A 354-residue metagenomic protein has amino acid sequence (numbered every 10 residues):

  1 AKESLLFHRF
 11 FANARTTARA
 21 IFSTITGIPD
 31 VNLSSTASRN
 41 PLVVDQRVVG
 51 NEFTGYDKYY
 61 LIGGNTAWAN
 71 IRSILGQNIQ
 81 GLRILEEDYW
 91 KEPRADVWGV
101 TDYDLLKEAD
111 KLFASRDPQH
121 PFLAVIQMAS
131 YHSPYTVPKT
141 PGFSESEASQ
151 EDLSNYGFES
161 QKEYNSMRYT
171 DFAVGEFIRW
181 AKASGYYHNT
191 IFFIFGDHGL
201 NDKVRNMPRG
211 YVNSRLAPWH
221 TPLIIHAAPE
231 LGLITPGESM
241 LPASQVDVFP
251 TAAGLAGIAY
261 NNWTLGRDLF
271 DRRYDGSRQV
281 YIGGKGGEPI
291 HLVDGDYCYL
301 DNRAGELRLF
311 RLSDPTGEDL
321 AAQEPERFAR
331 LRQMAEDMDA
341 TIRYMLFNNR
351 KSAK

Functional and structural regions predicted by a protein language model:
A1, T24, F122-M128, M167-T170 (+5 more regions): Beta-strand elements within well-structured catalytic alpha/beta cores of enzymes that handle phosphate/sulfate esters
A1-G157: Active-site-proximal alpha/beta segments of enzymes that process anionic O-linked groups
F10, S35-N40, A95-D96, Y164 (+2 more regions): Second-shell loop/turn segments in exported
R19, P93, L216-H220, G287: Short, solvent-exposed loop/turn segments at the edges of secondary structure
N40-D45, S160, Y164-Y169, R215-W219 (+2 more regions): A short beta-strand-to-alpha-helix junction
K107-D110, A114, S146-T190: A long, amphipathic alpha-helix that forms part of the scaffold/cap immediately adjacent to metal-dependent active
K182, Y187-I234: Histidine-centered active-site microenvironments of extracellular/periplasmic hydrolases and transferases
L231-K354: Membrane-interface soluble catalytic domains
